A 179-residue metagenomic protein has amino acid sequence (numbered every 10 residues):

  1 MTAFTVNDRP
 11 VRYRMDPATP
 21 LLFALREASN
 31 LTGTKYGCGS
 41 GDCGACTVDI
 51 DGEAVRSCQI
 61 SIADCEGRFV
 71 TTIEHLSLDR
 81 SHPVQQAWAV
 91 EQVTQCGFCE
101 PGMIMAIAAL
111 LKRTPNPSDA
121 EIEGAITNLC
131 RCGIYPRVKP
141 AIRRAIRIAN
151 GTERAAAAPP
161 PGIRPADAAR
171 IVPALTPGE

Functional and structural regions predicted by a protein language model:
M1-E179: Signature of N-terminal electron-transfer/Fe-S-associated modules in redox systems
